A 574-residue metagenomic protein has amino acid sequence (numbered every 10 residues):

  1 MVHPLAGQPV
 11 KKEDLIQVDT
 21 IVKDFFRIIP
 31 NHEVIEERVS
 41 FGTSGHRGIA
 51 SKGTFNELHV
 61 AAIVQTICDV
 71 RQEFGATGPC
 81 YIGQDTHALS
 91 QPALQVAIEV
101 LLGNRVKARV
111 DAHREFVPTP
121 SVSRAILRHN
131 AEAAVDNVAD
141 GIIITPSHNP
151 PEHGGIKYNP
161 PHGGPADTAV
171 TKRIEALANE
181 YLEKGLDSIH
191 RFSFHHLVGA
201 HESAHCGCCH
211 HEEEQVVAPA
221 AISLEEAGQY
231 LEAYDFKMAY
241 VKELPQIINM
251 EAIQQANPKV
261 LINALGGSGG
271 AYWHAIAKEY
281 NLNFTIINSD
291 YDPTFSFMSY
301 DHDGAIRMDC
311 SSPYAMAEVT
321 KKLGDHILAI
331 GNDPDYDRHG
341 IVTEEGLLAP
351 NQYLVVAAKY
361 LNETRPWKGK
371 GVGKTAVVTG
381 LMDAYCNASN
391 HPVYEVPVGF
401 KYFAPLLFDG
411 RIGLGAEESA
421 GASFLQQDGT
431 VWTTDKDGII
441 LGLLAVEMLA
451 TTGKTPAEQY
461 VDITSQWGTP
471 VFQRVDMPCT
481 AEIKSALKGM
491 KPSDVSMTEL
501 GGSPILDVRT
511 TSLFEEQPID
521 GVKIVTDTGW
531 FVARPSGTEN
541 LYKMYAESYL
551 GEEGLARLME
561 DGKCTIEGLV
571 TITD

Functional and structural regions predicted by a protein language model:
V2-G103, R128, H205-C208, E214 (+2 more regions): An N-terminal, well-structured beta->alpha segment
V2-K12, G75-G164, D383-A384: Ferredoxin-reductase
K12-L15, T20, D24-R27, V106-R124 (+4 more regions): Phosphate-binding chemistry for phosphorylated carbohydrates and sugar-nucleotides
E33-T43, S193, V216-P219, I286-P293 (+1 more regions): Flexible hinge/switch segments at interdomain interfaces of large molecular machines
G83, G141-S147, G331-P334, G415 (+1 more regions): Short beta-strand segments
N130-E202, C209, V216: Internal gly/pro-rich beta-alpha loop/helix module that stabilizes soluble enzyme cofactors or their anionic handles
K454-D574: Catalytic-core signal marking the mid-to-C-terminal active-site face
